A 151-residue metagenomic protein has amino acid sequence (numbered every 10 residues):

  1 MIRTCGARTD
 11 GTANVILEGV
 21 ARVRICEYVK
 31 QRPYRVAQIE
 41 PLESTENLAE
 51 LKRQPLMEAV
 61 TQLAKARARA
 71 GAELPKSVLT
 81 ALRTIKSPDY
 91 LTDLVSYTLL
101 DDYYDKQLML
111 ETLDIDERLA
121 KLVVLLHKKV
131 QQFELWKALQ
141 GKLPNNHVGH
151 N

Functional and structural regions predicted by a protein language model:
M1-N151: N-terminal low-complexity, acidic/polar interaction/targeting segments
